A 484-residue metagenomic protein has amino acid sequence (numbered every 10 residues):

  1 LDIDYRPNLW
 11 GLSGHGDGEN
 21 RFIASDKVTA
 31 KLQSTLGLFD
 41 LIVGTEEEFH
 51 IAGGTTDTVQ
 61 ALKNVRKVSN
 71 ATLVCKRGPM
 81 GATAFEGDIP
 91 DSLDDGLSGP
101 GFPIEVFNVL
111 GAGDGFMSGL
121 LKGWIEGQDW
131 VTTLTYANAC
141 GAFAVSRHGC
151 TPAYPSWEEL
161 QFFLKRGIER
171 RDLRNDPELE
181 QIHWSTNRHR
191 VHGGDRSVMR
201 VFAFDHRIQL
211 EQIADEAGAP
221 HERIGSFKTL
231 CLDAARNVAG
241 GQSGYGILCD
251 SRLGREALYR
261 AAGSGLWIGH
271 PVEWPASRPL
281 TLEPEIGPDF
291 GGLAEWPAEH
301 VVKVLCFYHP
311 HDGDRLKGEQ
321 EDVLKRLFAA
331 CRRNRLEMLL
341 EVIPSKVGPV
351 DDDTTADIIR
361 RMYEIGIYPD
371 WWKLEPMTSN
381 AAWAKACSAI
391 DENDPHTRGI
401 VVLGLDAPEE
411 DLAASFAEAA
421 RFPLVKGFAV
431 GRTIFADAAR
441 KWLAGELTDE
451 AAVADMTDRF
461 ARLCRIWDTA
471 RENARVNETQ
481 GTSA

Functional and structural regions predicted by a protein language model:
L1-N64, A71, C75, P79-D88 (+1 more regions): Conserved beta-alpha-beta core of the PfkB/ribokinase-like small-molecule kinase fold
L12-G14, F22-S34, T56, L258-A261 (+3 more regions): Distinct, well-ordered alpha-helical segments
T55-L179: Conserved phosphate-binding/catalytic region of the ribokinase-like
D172-H300, V304-D312, Y368, E409-A419 (+2 more regions): Alpha/beta catalytic barrel-like cores
F202, E341, W372, G431: Conserved, mostly hydrophobic/aromatic
G246-D250, H300-Q320, D351, I358-A382 (+1 more regions): Catalytic beta/alpha-barrel core
A257, P310-A330, P376-E392, E409-L412 (+1 more regions): Active-site-adjacent beta->alpha loops and helix N-cap segments on the catalytic face of soluble alpha/beta enzymes
A262-E273, Q320-L339, K385-I400, D455-T469: Alpha-helix-loop-beta-strand connector modules within alpha/beta enzyme cores
